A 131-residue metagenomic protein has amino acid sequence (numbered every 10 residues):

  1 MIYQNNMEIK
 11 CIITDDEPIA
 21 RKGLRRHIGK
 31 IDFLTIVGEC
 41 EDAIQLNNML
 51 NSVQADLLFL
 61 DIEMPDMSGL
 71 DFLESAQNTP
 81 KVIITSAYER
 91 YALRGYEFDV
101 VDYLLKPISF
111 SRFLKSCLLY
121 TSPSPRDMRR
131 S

Functional and structural regions predicted by a protein language model:
M1-K10: Non-catalytic signal-transmission and effector/linker regions of two-component phosphorelay proteins
C11, I36-V37, V82: Hydrophobic/aromatic residues located in beta-strands of well-ordered beta-sheets within soluble catalytic
T14-D15, C40, L58, T85: Conserved sequence signature across two-component system core domains
E17-G38: Two-component/phosphorelay signaling modules centered on CheY-like receiver
A20, P65, R129-R130: The feature encodes the CheY-like receiver
G29, E39-N48, G69: Helix N-cap/capping motif at the beta->alpha junctions
N48-S52, D56-S122: CheY-like receiver
Y120-S131: Single conserved hydrophobic/aromatic residue that forms the stacking wall/gate of nucleotide- or nucleobase-binding
